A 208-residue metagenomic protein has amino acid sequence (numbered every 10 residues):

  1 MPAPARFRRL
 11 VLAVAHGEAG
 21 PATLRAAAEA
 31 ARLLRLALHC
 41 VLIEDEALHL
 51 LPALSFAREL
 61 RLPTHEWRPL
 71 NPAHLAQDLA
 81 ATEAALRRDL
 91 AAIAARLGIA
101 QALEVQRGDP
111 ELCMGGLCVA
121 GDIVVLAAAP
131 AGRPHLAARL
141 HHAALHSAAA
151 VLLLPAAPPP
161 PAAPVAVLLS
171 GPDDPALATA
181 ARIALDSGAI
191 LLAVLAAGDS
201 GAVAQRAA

Functional and structural regions predicted by a protein language model:
M1-A3, A19, D45, H74-V124 (+1 more regions): Structural beta-alpha unit
P2-P69, A162-A208: Small/aliphatic-rich secondary-structure junction motif
R6, G20, L24-A26, L103 (+1 more regions): Gly/Ser-rich helix-loop-strand patches that form or flank binding pockets for ribonucleotide-derived cofactors
L38, Q101-A102, V151, L191: Hydrophobic anchor at the start of a short beta-strand that flanks the dinucleotide cofactor-binding loop
H39-L51, P72-A73, A102-L103, R133-R139: Short, mixed-charge, low-aromatic patches
E83-A102, H135-A138, A180-I183, I190 (+1 more regions): Short, charged N-terminal beta->alpha structural module
